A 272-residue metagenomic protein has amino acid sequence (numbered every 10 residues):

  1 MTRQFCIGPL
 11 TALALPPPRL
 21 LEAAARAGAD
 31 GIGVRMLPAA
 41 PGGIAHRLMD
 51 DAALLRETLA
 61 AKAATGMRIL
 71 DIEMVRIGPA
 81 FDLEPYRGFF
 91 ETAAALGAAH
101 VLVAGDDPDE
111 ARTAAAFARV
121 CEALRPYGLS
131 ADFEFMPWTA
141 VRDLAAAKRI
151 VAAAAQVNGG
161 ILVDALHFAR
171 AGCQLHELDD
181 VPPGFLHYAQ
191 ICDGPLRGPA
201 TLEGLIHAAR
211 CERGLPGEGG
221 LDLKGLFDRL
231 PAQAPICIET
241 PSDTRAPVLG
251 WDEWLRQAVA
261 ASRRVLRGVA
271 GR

Functional and structural regions predicted by a protein language model:
M1-C6, L13-G31, A63-T65, T92-G97 (+2 more regions): Histidine-acidic metal/acid-base catalytic patches
G8-A12, R35-A39, M74-I77, G105-P108 (+4 more regions): Active-site beta-loop-alpha junctions enriched in small/polar residues
R19, A61-R68, R76-I161, R170 (+1 more regions): Active-site acidic/histidine proton-transfer and metal-coordination neighborhood in alpha/beta enzyme cores
I32-G33, L70, V101-V103, A131 (+2 more regions): Hydrophobic residues within beta-strands of alpha/beta enzymes
G33-E57: Glycine-rich, proline-tolerant flexible connector loops at the mouths of alpha/beta enzymes
G42, A104, E134, H207-R210 (+1 more regions): Short coil/turn segments at secondary-structure junctions
H46-L54, F81-G88, P108-A115, T139-R142 (+3 more regions): Alpha-helix N-cap and loop-to-helix initiation/capping positions
D50-A64, A115-A123, E177, G225-R229: Catalytic-core regions built around general acid/base machinery
